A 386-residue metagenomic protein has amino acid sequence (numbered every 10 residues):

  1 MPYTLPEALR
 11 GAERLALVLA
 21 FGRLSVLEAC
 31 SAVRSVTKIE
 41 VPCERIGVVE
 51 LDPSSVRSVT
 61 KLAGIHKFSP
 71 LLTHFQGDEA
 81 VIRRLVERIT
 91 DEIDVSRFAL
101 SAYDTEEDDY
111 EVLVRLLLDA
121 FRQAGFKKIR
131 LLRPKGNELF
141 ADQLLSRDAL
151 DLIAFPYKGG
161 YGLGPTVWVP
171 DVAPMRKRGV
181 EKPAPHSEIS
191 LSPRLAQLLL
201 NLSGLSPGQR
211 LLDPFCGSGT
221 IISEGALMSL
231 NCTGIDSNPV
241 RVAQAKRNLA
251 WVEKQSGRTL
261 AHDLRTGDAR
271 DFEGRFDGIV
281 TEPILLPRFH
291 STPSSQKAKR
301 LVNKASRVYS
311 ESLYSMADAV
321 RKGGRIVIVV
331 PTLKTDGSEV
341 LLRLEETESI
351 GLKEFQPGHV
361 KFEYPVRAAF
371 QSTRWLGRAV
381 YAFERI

Functional and structural regions predicted by a protein language model:
P2-I82, D104-R115, N137-I386: Class I S-adenosyl-L-methionine-dependent methyltransferase catalytic core
I65-F68, F98, I129: Generic beta-strand hydrophobic packing signal
E79-E92: Short, charged beta->alpha transition segments
D94-R97, G208: Phosphate-coordination loops involved in phosphoryl transfer and adenosine-cofactor binding
S101: Beta-strand/loop-dominated core regions that host nucleotide or nucleotide-derived cofactor-binding catalytic loops
L113-E138: A gly/proline- and charged-residue-enriched helix-loop-helix capping module
